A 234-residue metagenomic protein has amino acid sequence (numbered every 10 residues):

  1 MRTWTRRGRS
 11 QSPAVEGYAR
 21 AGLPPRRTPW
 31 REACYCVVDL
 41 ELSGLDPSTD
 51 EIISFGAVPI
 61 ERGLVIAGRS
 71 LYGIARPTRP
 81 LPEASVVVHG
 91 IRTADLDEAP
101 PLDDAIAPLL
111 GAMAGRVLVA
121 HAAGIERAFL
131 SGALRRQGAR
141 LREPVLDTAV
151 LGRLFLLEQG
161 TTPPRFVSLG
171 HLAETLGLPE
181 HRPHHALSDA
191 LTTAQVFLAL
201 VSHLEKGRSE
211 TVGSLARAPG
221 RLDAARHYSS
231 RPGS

Functional and structural regions predicted by a protein language model:
M1-R26, T175, Q195-S234: Acidic two-metal-ion nuclease catalytic site recognized across multiple nuclease folds, prominently DnaQ/RNase D-T
R2-E143, F166-E180, H184, Y228: Conserved non-catalytic scaffold segment of RNase H-like nuclease domains
A128, A149, L191: Active-site phosphate/pyrophosphate-handling residues
L146-P164: Short alpha-helix plus adjacent loop in nuclease-associated cores
F155, S168-L172, S202-H203: Long, low-complexity hydrophobic alpha-helices enriched in A/L/V/I and glycine
L156-G160, E180-A186: Short, glycine/charged-rich beta-strand-loop motifs at protein surfaces that mediate ligand recognition and catalysis
H185-V196: Acidic, divalent-metal-coordinating active-site segment for phosphoryl/phosphodiester hydrolysis, typified by short
